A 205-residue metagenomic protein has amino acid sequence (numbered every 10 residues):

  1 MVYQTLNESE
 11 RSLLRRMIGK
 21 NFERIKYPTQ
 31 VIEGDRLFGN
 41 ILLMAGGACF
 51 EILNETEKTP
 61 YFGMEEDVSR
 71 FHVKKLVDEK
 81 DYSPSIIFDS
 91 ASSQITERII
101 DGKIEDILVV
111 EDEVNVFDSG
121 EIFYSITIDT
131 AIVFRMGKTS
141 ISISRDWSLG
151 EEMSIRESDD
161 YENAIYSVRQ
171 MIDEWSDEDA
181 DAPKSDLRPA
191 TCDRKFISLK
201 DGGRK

Functional and structural regions predicted by a protein language model:
M1-K205: Surface-exposed, interaction-prone regions used to assemble/regulate multi-protein complexes
